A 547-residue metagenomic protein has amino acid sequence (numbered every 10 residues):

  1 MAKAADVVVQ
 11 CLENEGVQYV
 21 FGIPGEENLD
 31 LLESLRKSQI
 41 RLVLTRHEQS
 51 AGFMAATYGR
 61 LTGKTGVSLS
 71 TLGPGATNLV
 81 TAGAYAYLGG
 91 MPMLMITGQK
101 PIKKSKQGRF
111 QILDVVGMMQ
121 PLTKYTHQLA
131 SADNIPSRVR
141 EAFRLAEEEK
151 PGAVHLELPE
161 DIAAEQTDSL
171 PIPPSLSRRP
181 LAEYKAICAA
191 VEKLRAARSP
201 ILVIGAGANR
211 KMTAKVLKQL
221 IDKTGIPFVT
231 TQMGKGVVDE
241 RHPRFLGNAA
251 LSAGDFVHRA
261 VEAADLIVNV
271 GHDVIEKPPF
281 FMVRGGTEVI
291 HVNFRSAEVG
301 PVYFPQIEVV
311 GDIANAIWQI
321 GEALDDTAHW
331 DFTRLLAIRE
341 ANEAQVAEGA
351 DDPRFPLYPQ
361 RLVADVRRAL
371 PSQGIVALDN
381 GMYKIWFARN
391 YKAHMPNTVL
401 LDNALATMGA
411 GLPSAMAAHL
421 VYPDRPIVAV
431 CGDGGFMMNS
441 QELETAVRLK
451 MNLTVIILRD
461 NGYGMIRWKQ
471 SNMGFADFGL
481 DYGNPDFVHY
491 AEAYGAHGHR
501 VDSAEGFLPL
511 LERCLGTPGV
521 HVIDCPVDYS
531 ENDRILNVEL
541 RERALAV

Functional and structural regions predicted by a protein language model:
M1-W330, D365, A369-S372, T445 (+4 more regions): N-terminal alpha/beta PP-like core and its mobile active-site loop of ThDP/TPP-dependent enzymes
V8, L31, R36, E340-A418 (+1 more regions): Active-site diphosphate/adenylate-binding microenvironment
H47, Q107-G108, S177-V191, A249-A253 (+5 more regions): A general structural motif
Q111, R448-E539: Thiamine diphosphate
S169, G286-K384, A504-R513, T517-V547: Phosphate/pyrophosphate-binding active-site segments
G236, S296-E298, A404-M408, A546-V547: Short, flexible loop segments at boundaries between secondary-structure elements
V366, L378, A417, D433 (+4 more regions): Hydrophobic, well-ordered secondary-structure elements that form the walls of internal hydrophobic environments
A410, S414-M451: Catalytic phosphate/nucleotide-handling subdomain of diverse soluble enzymes
